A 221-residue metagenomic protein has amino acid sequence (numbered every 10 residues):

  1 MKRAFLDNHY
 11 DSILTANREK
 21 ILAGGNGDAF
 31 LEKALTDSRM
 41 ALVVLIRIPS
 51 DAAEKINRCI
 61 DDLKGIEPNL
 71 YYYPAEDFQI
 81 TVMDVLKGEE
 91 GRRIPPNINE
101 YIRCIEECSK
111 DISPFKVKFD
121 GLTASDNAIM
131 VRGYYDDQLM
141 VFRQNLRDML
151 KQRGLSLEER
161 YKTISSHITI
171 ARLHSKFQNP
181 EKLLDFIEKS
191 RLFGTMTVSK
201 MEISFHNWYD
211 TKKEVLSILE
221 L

Functional and structural regions predicted by a protein language model:
M1-L221: Histidine-dependent nucleotide/RNA phosphoesterase domain, centered on the 2H-phosphoesterase fold with its duplicated
